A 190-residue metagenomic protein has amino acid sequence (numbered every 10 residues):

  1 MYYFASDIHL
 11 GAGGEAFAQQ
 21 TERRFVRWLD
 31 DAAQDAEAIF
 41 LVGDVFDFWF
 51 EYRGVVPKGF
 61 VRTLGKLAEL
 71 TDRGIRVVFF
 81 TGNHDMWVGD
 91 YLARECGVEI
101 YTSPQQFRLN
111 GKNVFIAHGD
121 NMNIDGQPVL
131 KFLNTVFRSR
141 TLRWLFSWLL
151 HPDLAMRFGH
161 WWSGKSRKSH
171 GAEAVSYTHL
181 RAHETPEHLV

Functional and structural regions predicted by a protein language model:
M1-H9, N113-D120: Active-site-proximal beta-strand elements of phosphoester/diester hydrolases
A5, L10-L109: Core catalytic region of metal-dependent phosphoesterases/phosphodiesterases, especially metallo-beta-lactamase-like
N83, P104, N113, H118-N121 (+1 more regions): Short, flexible active-site-adjacent loop segments at beta-strand->alpha-helix junctions, enriched in small/polar
M86-D90, I116-A117, N123-G126: Short, well-ordered, mixed-charge alpha-helical segments that flank or form enzyme active sites
G119-Y177: Active-site-proximal loop/helix segment associated with metal-binding centers of metalloenzymes
T178-E187: Conserved small/polar residues in nucleotide/adenosyl-binding loops
